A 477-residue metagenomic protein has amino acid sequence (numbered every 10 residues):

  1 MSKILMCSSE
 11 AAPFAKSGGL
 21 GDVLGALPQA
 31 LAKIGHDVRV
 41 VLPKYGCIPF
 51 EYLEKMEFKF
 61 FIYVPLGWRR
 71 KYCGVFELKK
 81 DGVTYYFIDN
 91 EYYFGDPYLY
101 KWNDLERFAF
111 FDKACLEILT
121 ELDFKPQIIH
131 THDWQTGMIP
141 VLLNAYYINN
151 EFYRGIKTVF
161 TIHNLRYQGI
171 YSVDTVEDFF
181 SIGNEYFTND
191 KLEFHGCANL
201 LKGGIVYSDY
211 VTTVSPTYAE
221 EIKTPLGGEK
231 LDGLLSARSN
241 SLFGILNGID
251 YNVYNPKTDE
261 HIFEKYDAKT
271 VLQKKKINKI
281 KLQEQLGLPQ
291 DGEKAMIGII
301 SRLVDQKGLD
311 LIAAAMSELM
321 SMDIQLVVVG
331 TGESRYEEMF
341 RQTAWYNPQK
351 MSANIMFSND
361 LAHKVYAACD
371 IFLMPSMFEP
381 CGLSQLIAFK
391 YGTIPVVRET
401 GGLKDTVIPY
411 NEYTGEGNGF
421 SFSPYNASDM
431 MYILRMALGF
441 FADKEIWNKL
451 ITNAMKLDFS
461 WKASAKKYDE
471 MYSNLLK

Functional and structural regions predicted by a protein language model:
M1-K477: Catalytic cores of nucleotide-sugar-dependent glycosyltransferases that transfer UDP/GDP/TDP-activated
